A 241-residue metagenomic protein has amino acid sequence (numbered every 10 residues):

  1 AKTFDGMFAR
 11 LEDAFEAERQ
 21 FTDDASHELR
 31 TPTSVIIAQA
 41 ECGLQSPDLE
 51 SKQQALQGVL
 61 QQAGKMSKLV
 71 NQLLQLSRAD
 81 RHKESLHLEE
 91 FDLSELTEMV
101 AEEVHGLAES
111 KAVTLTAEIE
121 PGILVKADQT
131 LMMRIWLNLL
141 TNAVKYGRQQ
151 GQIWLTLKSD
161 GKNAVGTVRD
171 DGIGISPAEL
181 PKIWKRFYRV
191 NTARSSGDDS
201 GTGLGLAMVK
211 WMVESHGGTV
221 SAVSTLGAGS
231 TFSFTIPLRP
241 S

Functional and structural regions predicted by a protein language model:
A1-A17: Amphipathic coiled-coil signaling helices used for dimeric signal transmission
E16, Q61-M66: Short alpha-helical segment of the dimerization/phosphotransfer core of two-component systems
H87-D92, E109, T114-L124: Conserved catalytic submotifs in the C-terminal HATPase_c
L93, G174-K185: Short helix N-cap motif at coil->helix boundaries in the Bergerat
A143-V144: Short helix-loop "hinge" at the ATP-lid/N-box region of the Bergerat-fold HATPase_c
Q150-K162: Short beta-strand/loop element within the Bergerat-fold HATPase_c
